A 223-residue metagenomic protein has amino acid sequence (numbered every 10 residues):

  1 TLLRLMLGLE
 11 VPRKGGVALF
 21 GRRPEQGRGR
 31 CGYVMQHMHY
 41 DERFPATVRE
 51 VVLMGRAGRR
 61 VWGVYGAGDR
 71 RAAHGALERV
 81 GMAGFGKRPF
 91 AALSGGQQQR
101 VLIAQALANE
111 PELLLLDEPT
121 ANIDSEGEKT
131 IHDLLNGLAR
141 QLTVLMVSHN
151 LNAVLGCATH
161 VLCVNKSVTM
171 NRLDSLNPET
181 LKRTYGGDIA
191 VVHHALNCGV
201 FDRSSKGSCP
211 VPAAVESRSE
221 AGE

Functional and structural regions predicted by a protein language model:
L7: Helix-to-loop junction immediately C-terminal to a conserved catalytic motif
G15-C31: Conserved ABC transporter NBD signature motif
L53, A67-F85: Conserved ABC ATPase "signature" region
P89-L93, Q97: Conserved ABC ATPase signature
E110: Conserved catalytic motifs of ABC-family nucleotide-binding domains
L114-E118: Catalytic Walker B motif of ABC-type/P-loop ATPase nucleotide-binding domains
L176-E223: ABC ATPase nucleotide-binding domains
